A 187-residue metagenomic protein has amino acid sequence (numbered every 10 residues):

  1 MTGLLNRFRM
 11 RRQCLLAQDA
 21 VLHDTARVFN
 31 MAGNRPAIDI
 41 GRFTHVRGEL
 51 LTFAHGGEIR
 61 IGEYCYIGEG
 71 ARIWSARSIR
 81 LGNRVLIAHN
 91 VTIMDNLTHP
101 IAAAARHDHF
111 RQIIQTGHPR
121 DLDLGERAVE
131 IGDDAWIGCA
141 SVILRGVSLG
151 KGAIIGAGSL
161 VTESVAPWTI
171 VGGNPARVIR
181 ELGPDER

Functional and structural regions predicted by a protein language model:
M1-I101, F110-Q112, T116, D121-D134 (+4 more regions): Domain-scale signature associated with acetyltransferase and cell-envelope carbohydrate enzymes
V147: Extracellular carbohydrate recognition
I155: Binuclear metal-ion centers of metallo-dependent hydrolases, dominated by the metallo-beta-lactamase
L160: Conserved sequence/active-site signature of Rossmann-fold short-chain dehydrogenase/reductase
S164: Catalytic PLP-binding core of fold-type I/II PLP enzymes
